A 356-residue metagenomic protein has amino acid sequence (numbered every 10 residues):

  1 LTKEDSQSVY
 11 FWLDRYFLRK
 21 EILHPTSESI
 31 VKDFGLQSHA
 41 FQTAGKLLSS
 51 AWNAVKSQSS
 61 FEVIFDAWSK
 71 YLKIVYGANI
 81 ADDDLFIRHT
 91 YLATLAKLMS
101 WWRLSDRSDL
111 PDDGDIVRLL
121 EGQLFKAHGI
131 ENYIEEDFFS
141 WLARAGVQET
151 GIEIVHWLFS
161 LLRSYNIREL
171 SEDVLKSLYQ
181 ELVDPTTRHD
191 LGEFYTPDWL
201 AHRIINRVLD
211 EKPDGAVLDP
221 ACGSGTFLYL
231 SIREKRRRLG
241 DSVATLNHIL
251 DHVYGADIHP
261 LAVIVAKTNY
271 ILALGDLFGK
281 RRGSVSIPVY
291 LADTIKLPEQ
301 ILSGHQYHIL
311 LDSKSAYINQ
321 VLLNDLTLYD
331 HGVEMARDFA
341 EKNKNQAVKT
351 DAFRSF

Functional and structural regions predicted by a protein language model:
L1-L18: Nucleic acid-processing catalytic cores of prokaryotic defense/repair systems
F17, I22-I232, H252, A256-L261 (+2 more regions): Preference for the N-terminal adenyl/adenosyl cofactor-binding alpha/beta module
Q180, D184-F356: SAM-dependent methyltransferase catalytic region
